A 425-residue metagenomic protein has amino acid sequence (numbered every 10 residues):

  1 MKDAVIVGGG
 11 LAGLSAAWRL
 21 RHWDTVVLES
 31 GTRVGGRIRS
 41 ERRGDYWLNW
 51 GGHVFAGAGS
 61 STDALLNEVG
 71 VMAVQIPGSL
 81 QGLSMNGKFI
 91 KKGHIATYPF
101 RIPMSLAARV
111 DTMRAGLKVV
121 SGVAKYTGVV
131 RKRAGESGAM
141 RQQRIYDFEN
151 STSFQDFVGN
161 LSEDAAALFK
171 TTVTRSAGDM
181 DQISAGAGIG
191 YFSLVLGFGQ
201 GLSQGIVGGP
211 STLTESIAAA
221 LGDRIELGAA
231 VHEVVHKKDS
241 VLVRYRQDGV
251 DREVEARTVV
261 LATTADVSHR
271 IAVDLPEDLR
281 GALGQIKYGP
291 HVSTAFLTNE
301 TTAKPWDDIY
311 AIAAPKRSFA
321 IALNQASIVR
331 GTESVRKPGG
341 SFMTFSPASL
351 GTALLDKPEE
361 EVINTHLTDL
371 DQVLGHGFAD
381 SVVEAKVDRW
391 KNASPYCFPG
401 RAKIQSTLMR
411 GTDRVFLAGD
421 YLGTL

Functional and structural regions predicted by a protein language model:
K2-V27: N-terminal Rossmann-like FAD-binding beta1-loop-alpha1 element of flavoenzymes
A12, R33, D266: Conserved Rossmann-like nucleotide-cofactor binding loop
R21-R43: Glycine-rich FAD pyrophosphate-binding loop
S40-L65: N-terminal glycine-rich dinucleotide-binding loop that anchors FAD/FMN and/or NAD(P) in oxidoreductases
D63, N67, M72-I183: Mobile amphipathic helical/loop "lid" adjacent to a hydrophobic cofactor/ligand pocket
Y191-V250, V254-T258: Helical element adjacent to the flavin cofactor pocket in flavoenzyme catalytic cores
A229-D356, E360, Q372-V373: Mid-domain catalytic core of redox enzymes that form a hydrophobic substrate pocket/lid adjacent to a catalytic redox
N324-L425: Conserved flavin/dinucleotide-binding core of flavoenzymes
